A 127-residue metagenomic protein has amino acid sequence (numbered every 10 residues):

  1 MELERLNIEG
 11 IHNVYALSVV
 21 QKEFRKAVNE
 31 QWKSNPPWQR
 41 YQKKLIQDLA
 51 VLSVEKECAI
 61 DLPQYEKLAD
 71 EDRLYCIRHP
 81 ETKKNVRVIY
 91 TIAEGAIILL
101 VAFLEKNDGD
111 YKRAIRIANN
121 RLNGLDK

Functional and structural regions predicted by a protein language model:
M1-N85, A96-I97, L104-K127: Basic, Lys/Arg-enriched alpha-helical interface segments
V88: Hydrophobic/aromatic beta-strand elements that line small-molecule binding cavities or substrate pockets in beta-rich
T91-L99: Active-site beta-strand-loop-beta-strand hairpin of nuclease catalytic cores that positions key catalytic residues
